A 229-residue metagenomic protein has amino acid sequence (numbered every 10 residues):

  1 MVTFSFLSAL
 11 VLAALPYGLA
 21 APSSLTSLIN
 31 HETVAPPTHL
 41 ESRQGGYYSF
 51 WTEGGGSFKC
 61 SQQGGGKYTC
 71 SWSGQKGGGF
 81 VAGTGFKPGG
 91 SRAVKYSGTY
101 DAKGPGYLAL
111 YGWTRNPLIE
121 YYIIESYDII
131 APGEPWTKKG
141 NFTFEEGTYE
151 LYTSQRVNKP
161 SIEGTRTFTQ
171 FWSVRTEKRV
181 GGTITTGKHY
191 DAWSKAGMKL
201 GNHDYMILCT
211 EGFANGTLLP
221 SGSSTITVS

Functional and structural regions predicted by a protein language model:
M1-E41: Fungal secretory targeting signals
R43-Y47, E53-A102: Short N-terminal edge-element motif at the start of the domain
F58-S61, G65-S73, E146, E150-Y152 (+2 more regions): Generic recognition of long tandem-repeat/solenoid scaffolds
K76-G79, A102-G106, P117-E120, R179-I184 (+1 more regions): Short, surface-exposed beta-strand/loop "edge" segments at domain boundaries and coil↔beta transitions
V81-F144: Extracellular-facing segments of soluble proteins and assemblies that are Gly/Ser/Thr-biased and enriched in aromatics
V81-G104, S161-F168, T186-I207: Short, surface-exposed loop and linker segments with low hydrophobicity and enrichment for Pro/Ser/Thr
N116-V180: An exposed acidic His-Trp-rich patch
V180-S229: Long, compositionally biased interface segments
